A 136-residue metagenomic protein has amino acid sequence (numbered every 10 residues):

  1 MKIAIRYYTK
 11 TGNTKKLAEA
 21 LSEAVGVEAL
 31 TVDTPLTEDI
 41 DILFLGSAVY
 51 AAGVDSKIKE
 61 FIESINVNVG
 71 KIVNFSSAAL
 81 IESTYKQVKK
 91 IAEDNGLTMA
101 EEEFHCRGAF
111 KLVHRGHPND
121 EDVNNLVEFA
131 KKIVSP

Functional and structural regions predicted by a protein language model:
I3, T9, N13-E28, V32 (+1 more regions): FMN-binding flavodoxin-like domain, especially the glycine-rich phosphate-binding loop
